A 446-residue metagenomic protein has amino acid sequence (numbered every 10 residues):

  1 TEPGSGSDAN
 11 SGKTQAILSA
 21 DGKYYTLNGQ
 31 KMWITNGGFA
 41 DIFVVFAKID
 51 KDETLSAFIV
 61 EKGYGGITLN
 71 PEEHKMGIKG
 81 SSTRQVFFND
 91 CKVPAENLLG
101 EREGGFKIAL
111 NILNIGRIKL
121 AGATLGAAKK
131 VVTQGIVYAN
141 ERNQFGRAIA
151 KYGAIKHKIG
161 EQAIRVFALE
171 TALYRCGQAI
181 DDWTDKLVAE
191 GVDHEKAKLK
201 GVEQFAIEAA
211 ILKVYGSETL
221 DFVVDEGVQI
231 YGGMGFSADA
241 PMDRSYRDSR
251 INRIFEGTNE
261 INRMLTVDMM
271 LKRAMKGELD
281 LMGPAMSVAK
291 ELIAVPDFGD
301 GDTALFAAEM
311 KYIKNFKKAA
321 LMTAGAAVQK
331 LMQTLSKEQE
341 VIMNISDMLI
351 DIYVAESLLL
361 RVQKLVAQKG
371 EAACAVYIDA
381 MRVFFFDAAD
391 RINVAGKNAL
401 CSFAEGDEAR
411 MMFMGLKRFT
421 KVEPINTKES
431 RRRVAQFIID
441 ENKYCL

Functional and structural regions predicted by a protein language model:
T1-G6, K31-W33, I49-K51, E61-G65 (+5 more regions): Acidic, glycine-rich active-site loops and adjacent beta-strand->loop/helix elements that engage anionic groups
S5-G6, M32-G38, I251-E256: Glycine-rich phosphate/pyrophosphate-binding beta-alpha loops
S5-K13: Active-site-adjacent elements of ketosynthase-type condensing enzymes
T14-L18: A structural signal for short hydrophobic beta-strand segments in well-ordered beta-sheet cores
S19-A20, F87, G104, N114-L446: Alpha-helical interface subdomain recognition
K23-L69: A short core secondary-structure module
G65-K92: Flexible, small-/acidic-enriched active-site or ligand-binding loops
D90-I108: Long, acidic (Asp/Glu-rich), low-complexity accessory segments flanking structured domains
